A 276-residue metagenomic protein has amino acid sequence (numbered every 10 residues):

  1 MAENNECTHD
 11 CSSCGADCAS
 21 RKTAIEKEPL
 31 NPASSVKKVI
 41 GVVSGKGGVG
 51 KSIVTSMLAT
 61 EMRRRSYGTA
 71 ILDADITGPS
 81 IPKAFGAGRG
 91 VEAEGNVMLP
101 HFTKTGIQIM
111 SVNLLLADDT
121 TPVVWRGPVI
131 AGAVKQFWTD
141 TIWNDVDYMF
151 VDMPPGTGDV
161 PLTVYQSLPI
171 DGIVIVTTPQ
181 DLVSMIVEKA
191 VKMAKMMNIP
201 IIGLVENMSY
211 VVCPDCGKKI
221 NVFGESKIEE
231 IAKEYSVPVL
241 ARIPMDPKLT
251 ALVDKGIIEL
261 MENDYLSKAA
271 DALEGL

Functional and structural regions predicted by a protein language model:
A2-A24, V191-L276: C-terminal lobe/tail of nucleotide-utilizing enzymes
N31-K37: Phosphate-binding P-loop
V36, G47, D73, I81 (+7 more regions): Residue-level signature of catalytic and energy-coupling elements of molecular machines, predominantly ATP/GTP-dependent
K38-I76, V191: Walker A/P-loop phosphate-binding motif and the immediately C-terminal alpha-helix
G68-T69, A74-T120, A131: Phosphate-binding loop that captures ATP/GTP phosphates
M110, V134, M153, Q166 (+2 more regions): Glycine-rich phosphate-binding loops of nucleotide-dependent enzymes
L116-V164: Phosphate-binding/switch loop-helix module in NTP-utilizing enzymes
N144-V151, T157-G158, P169-A190: Conserved Switch II/interswitch segment of TRAFAC-class P-loop GTPases
